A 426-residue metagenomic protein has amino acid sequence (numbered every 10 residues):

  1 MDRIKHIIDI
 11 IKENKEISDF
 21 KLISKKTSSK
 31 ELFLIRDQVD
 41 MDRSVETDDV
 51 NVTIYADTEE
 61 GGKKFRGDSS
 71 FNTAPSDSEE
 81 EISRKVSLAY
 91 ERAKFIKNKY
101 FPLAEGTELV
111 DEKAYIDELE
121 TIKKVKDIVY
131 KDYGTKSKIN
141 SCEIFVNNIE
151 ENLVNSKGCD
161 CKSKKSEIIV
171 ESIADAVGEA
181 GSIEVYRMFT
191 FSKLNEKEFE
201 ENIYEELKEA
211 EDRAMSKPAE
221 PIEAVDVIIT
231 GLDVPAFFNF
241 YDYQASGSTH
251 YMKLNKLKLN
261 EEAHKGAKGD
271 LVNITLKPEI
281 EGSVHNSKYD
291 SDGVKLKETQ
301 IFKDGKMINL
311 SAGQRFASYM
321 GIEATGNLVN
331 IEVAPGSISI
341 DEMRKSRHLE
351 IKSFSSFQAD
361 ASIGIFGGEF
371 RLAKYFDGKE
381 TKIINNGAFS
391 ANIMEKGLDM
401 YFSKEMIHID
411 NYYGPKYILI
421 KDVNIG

Functional and structural regions predicted by a protein language model:
R3-D9, I17-E31, D77-S163, E198-P235: Acidic low-complexity segments
S18-V50, S141-C161, S291, R347-F370: Structured beta-strand/loop patches that form or line metal/cofactor-binding pockets in enzymes
S28-Y90: N-terminal alpha-helical targeting/anchoring segments
E59-E60, T135-L194: Structured, charged N-terminal subsegments at the starts of enzyme catalytic cores and at intra-chain domain/subunit
E59-F65, E171-K197, E262-A267, M307-V329: Short, acidic (Asp/Glu-rich) active-site segment that either coordinates a divalent metal cofactor
S246-K268: Amphipathic alpha-helical
E262-G426: Dual-mode signal for accessory low-complexity, basic/Gly-rich regions
